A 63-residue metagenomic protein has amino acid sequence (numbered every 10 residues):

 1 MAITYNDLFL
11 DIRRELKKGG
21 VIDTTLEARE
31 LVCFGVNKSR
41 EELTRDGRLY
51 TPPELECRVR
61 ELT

Functional and structural regions predicted by a protein language model:
M1-E27: Non-catalytic nucleic-acid substrate-recognition regions in nucleic-acid-modifying enzymes
V21-A28, S39-R45: Short, surface-exposed acidic
C33-T63: Conserved AdoMet
